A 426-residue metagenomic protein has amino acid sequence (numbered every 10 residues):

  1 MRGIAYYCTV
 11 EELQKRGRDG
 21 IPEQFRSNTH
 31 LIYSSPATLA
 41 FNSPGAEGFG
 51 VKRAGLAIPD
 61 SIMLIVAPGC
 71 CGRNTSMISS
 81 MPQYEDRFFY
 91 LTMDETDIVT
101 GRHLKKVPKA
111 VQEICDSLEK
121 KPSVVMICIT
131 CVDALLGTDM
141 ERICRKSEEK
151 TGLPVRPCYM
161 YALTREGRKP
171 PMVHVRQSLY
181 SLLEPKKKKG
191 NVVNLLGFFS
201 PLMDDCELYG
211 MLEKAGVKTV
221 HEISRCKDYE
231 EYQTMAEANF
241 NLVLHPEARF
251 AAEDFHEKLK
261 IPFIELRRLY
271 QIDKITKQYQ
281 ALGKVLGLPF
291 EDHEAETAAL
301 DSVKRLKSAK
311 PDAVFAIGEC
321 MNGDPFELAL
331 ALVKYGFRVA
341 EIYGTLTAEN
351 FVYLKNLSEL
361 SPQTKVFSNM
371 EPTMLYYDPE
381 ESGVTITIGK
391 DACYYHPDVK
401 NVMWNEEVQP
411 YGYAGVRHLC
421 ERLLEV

Functional and structural regions predicted by a protein language model:
M1-V426: An N-terminal assembly and electron-transfer interface module characteristic of large anaerobic redox and radical
